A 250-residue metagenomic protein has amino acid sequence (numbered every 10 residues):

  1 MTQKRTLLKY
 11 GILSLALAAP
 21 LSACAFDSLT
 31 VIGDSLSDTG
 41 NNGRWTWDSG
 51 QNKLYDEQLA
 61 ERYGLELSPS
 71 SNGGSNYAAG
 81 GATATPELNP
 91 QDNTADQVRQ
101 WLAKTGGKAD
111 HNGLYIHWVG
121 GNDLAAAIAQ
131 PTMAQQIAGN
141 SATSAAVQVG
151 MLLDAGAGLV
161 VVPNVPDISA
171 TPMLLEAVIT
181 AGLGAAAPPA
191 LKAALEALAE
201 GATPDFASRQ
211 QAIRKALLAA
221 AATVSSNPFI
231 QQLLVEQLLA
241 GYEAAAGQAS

Functional and structural regions predicted by a protein language model:
Q3, G11, A23-S250: Conserved active-site regions of diverse hydrolases
L7-L15: Sec-dependent N-terminal signal peptides
A18-S22: N-terminal signal peptide c-region/cleavage motif recognized by signal peptidases
